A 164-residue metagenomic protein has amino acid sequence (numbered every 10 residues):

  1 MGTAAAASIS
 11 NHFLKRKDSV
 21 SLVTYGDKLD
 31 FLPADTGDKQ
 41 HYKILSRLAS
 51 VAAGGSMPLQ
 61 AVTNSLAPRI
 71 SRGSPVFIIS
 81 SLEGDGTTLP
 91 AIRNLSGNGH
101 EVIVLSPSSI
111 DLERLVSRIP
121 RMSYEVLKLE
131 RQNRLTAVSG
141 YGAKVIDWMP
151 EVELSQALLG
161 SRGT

Functional and structural regions predicted by a protein language model:
M1-T164: Exposed, interaction-prone extracellular/peripheral surfaces
